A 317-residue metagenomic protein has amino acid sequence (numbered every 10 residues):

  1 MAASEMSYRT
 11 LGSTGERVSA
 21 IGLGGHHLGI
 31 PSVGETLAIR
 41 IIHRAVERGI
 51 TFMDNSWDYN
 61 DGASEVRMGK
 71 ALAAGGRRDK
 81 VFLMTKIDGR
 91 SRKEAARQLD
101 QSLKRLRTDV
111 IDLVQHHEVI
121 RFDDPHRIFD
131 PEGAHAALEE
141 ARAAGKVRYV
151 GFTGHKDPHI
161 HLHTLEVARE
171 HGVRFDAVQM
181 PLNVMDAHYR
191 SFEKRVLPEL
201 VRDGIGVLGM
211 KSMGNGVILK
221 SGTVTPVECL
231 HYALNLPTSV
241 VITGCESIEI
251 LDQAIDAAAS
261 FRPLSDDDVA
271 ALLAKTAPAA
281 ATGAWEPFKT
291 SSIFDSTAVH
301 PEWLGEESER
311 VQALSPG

Functional and structural regions predicted by a protein language model:
M1-D79, A137, A143, S315-G317: N-terminal binding-site loop/beta-alpha segment at the start of enzyme catalytic domains that lines or forms
S7, L37-I41, S64-L72, Q98-S102 (+6 more regions): A general structural detector for well-ordered alpha-helical segments in enzyme core domains, enriched
L11, L23, A45, M53 (+9 more regions): Conserved, mostly hydrophobic/aromatic
G24-T36, M84-E94, F122-R127, I218-V224: Active-site mouth loops of central-metabolism enzymes
H27, W57-Y59, D79, I87-G89 (+5 more regions): Active-site-proximal loop/turn and secondary-structure-junction residues that shape catalytic pockets, frequently
S32, R90-R195, V201-L208: Glycine/proline-rich, positively charged, aromatic-decorated active-site loop/lid region on the catalytic face
T36, V46-E47, T51, H171 (+1 more regions): Structured C-terminal cap/extension of enzyme domains
F52-D58, M84-T85, R148-T153, Q179-M180 (+1 more regions): Short catalytic-loop micro-motif centered on adjacent basic/acidic residues
